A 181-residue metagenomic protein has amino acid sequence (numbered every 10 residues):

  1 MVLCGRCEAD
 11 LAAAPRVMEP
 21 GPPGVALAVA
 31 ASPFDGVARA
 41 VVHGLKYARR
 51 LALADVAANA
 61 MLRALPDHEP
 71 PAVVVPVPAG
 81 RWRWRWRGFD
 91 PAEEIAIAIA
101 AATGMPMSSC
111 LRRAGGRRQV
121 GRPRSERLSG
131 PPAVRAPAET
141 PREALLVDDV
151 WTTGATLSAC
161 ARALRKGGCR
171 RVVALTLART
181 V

Functional and structural regions predicted by a protein language model:
M1-V181: Glycine-rich phosphate/pyrophosphate-handling loop used in enzymes and phosphotransfer proteins
